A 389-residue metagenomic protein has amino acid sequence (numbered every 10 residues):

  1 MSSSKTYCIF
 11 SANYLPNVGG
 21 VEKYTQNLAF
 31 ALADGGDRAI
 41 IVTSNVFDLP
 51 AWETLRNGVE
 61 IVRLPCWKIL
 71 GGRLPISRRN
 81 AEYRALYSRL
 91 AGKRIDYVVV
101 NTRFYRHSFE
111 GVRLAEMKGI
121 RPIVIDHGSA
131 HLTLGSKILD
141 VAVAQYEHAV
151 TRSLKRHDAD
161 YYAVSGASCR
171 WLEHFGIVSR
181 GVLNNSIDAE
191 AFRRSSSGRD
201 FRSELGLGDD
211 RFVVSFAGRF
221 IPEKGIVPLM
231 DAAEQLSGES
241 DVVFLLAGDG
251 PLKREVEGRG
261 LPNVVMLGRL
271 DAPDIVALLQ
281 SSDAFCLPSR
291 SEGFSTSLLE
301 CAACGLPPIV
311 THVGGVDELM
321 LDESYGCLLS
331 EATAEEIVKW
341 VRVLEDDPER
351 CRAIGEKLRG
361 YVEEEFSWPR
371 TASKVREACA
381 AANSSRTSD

Functional and structural regions predicted by a protein language model:
R113, M117, A130, A142-Y161 (+1 more regions): Membrane-proximal helix-turn-helix segments that form the acceptor-binding/catalytic region of lipid-linked
Y162, G208-K224, M230-E234: Conserved donor-binding/catalytic core segment of Leloir-type glycosyltransferases
A167, S186: Carbohydrate-associated surface elements
R254-P273: Nucleotide-activated donor-binding/catalytic signature segment of Leloir-type glycosyltransferases, i.e., the conserved
R269-L270, A277-S282: Short alpha-helical donor nucleotide-sugar binding micro-motif in glycosyltransferases
R290: Aromatic "clamp/platform" in nucleotide-sugar-dependent glycosyltransferases that forms part of the donor/acceptor
P307-V310: Short hydrophobic beta-strand element within catalytic cores of glycosyltransferases and related nucleotide-activated
D322-E323, C327-A334, V343-P348: Conserved acidic donor-binding segment of nucleotide-sugar-dependent glycosyltransferases
